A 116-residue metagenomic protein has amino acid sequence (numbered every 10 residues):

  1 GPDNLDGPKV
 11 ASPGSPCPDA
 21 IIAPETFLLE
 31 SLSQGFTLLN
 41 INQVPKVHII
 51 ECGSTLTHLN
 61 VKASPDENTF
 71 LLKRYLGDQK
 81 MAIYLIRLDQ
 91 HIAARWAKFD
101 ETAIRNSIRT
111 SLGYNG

Functional and structural regions predicted by a protein language model:
G1-G116: Helical substrate-recognition/capping region of FAD-dependent monooxygenase/halogenase enzymes
